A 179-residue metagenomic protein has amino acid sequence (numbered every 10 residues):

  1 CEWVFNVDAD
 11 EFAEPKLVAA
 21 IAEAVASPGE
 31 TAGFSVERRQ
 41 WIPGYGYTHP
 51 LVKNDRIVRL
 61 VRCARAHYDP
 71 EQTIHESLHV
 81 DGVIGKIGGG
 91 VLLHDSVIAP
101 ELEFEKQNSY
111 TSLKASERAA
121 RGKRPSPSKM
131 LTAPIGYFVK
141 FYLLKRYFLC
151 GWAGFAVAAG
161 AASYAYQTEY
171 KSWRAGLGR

Functional and structural regions predicted by a protein language model:
C1-F12: Short beta-strand-to-loop acidic/aromatic patch adjacent to the donor-nucleotide binding site
E14-R179: Catalytic-site signature of metal-activated, phosphate-bearing donor transferases, centered on the GT-A/GT-A-like
